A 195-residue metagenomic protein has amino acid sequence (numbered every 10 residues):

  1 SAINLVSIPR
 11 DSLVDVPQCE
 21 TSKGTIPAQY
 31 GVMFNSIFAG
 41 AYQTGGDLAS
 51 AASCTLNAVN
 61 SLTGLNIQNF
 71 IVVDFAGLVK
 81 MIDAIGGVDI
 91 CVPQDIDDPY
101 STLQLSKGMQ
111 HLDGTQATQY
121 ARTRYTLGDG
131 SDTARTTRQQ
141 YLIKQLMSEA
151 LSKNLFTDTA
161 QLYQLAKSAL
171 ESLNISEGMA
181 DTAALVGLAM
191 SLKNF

Functional and structural regions predicted by a protein language model:
S1-F195: Non-catalytic, solvent-exposed segments at the cell envelope interface
